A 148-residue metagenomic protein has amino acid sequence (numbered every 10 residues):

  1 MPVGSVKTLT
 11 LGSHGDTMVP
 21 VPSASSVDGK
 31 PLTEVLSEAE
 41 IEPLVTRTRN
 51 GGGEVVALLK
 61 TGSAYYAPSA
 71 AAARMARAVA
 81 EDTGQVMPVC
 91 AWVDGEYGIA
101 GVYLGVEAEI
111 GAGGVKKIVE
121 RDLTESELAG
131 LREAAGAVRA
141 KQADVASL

Functional and structural regions predicted by a protein language model:
M1-L148: C-terminal substrate-binding/catalytic lobe of Rossmann-fold NAD(P)-dependent dehydrogenases
